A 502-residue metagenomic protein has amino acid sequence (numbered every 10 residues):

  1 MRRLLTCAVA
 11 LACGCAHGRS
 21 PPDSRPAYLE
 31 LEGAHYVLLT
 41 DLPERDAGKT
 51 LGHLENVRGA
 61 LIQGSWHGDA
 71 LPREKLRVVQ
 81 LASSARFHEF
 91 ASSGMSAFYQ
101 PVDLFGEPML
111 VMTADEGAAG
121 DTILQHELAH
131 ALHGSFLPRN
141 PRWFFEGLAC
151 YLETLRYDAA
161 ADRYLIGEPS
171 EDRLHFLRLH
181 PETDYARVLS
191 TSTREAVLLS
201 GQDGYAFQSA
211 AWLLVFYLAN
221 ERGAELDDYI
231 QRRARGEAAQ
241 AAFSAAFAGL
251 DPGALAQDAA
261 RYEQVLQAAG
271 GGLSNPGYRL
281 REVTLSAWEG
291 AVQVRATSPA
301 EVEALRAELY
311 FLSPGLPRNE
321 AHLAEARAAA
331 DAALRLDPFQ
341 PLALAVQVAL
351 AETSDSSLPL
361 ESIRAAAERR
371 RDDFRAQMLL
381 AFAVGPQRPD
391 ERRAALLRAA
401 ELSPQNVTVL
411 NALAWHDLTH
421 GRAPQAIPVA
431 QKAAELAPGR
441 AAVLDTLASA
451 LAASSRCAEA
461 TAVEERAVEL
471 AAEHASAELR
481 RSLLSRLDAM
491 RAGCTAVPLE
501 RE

Functional and structural regions predicted by a protein language model:
G18-R142, L155-A159, T183, T191-G201 (+1 more regions): Juxtacatalytic substrate-recognition/specificity segment
R178-A241: Active-site-proximal alpha-helical
E237-E361, R371-F382, Q405-N406, L483-E502: Beta/coil-rich, acidic/histidine-enriched accessory regions frequently appended to metallopeptidases
L316-A329, T353-A365, P386-R398, H420-K432 (+1 more regions): Structural signature of tandem alpha-helical TPR/SEL1-like repeats, specifically the intra-repeat loop/turn
L336, R369-R370, L402, L436 (+2 more regions): Structural marker of alpha-solenoid helical repeat scaffolds
A452, C457-A475: TPR/TPR-like (Sel1-like) alpha-helical repeat modules
